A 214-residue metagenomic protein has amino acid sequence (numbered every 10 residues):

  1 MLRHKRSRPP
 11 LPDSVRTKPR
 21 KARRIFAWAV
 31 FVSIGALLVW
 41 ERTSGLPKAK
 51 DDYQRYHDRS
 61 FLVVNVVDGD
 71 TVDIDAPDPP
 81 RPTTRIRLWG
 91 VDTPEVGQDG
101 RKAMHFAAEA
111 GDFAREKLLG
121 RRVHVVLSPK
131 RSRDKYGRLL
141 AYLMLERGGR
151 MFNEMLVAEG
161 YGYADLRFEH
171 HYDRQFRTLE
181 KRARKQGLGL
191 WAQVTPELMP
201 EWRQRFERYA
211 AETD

Functional and structural regions predicted by a protein language model:
M1-D214: Small beta-barrel nucleic-acid-binding modules, primarily SNase/OB-fold domains and secondarily Tudor-like barrels
